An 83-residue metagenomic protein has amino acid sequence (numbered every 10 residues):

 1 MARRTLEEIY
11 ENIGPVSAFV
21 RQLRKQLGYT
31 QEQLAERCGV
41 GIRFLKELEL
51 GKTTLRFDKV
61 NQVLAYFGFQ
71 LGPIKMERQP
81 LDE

Functional and structural regions predicted by a protein language model:
M1-P15, K75-E83: N-terminal flexible/basic segments that precede or flank functional cores
R3, L50, K59-Q62: Alpha-helical transmission elements in cytosolic ATPase-linked domains
N12, F19, F44-E47: Residue-level recognition of specific faces of alpha-helices
A18-Q33, R37, Q62: Short basic helix-loop element that most often maps to the first helix and adjoining turn of HTH DNA-binding modules
G39-T53: Recognition helix of helix-turn-helix/homeodomain-like DNA-binding domains that insert into the DNA major groove
D58-I74: DNA major-groove recognition helix of helix-turn-helix/homeodomain DNA-binding modules
